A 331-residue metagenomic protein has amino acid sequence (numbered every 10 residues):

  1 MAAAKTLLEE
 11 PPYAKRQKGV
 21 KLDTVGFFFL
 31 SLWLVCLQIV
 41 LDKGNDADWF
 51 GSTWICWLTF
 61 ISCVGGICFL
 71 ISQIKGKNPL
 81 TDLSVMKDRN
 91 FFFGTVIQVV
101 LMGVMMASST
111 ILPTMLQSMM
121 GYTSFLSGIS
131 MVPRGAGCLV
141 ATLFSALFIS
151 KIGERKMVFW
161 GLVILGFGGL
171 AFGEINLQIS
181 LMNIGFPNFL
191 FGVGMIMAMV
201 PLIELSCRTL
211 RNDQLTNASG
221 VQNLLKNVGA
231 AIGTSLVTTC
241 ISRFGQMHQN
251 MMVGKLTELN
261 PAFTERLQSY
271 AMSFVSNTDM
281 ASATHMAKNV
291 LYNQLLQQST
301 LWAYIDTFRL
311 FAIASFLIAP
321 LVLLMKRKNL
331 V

Functional and structural regions predicted by a protein language model:
M1-F27, S52: Helix-loop-helix hairpins in multi-pass membrane proteins, especially solute transporters
M1-K5, L30, L58-S62, D306-L323: Symmetry-related core transmembrane helices of the 12-TM Major Facilitator Superfamily/SLC fold
M1-P12, S72-P79, A136-G137, N250-R266: Hydrophobic alpha-helical transmembrane segments
M1-T6, I67-I71, L170-E174, R243 (+2 more regions): Membrane-embedded alpha-helical segments of multi-pass transporters/permeases
L22-F27, L34, Q38-I39, D48-N217 (+1 more regions): Transmembrane core module of solute transporters
L41, L116-Q117, F148-I149, L236 (+1 more regions): Interfacial helix-cap and linker-helix signal at transmembrane-aqueous boundaries of multi-pass secondary transporters
I97, V221-L225: Hydrophobic alpha-helical segments of secondary membrane carriers
K226-L317, L321-L324: Hydrophobic transmembrane architecture of multi-pass small-molecule transporters
